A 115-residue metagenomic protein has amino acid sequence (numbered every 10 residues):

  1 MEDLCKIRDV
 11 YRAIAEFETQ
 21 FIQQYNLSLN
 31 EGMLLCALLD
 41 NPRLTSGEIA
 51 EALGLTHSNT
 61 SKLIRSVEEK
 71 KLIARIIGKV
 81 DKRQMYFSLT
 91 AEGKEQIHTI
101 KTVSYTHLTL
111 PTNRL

Functional and structural regions predicted by a protein language model:
M1-Y25, L72: N-terminal leader segment of winged-helix/HTH proteins
V10, I14, Q96, I100-S104: Hydrophobic/aromatic residues within well-ordered alpha-helical segments
F17-S58: N-terminal helix-turn-helix DNA-binding core of bacterial DNA-binding proteins
P42-Y86: Canonical helix-turn-helix DNA-binding module
K79-I100: Basic, amphipathic "hinge/linker" alpha-helix immediately C-terminal to the N-terminal HTH DNA-binding motif
T106-T112: Conserved small/polar residues in nucleotide/adenosyl-binding loops
